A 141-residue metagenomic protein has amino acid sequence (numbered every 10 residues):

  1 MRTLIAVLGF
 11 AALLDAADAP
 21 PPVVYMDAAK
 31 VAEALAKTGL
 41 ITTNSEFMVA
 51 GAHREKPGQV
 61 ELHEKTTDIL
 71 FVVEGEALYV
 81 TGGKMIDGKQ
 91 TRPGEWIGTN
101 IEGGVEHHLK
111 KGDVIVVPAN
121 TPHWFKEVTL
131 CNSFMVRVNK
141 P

Functional and structural regions predicted by a protein language model:
T3-L13: Sec-dependent N-terminal signal peptides
L13-K65: A short, N-terminal "cap"/entry segment at the start of jelly-roll beta-barrel domains of the cupin/DSBH fold
K56, P93, H123: Short histidine
L70: Structured binding elements
E76-Y79: Short beta-strand segments in beta-sandwich/barrel cores
K84, K89-A119: Short acidic-glycine-tyrosine-enriched beta hairpin
H108-D113, A119-P141: Ligand-binding loop in jelly-roll beta-barrel domains
